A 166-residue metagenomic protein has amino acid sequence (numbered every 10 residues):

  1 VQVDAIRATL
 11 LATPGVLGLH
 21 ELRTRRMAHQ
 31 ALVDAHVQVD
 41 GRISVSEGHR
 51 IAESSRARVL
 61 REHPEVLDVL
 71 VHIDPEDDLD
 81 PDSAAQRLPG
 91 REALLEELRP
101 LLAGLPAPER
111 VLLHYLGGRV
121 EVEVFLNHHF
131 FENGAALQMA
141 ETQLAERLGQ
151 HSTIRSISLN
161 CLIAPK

Functional and structural regions predicted by a protein language model:
V1-K166: Alpha-helical transmembrane segments and adjacent TM-loop junctions that form the membrane-embedded core of multi-pass
